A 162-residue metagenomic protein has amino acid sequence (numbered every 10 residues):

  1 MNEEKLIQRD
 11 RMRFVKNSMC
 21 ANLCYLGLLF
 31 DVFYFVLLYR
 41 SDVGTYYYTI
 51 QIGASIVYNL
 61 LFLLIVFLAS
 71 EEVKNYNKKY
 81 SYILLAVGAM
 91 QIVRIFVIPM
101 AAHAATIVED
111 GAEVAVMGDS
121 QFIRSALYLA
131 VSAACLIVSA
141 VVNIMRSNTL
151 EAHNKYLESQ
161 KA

Functional and structural regions predicted by a protein language model:
M1-Y34, I144, K161: Cytosolic juxtamembrane helix and N-cap/initiation of the first transmembrane helix
D10-C20, G44-Q51, V73-Y80, M117-Y128: Membrane-interface helix-boundary signature
C24-N59: Hydrophobic transmembrane helix segments
Y39-I50, I95-A130: Interfacial non-cytosolic loop connecting adjacent transmembrane helices
T49-F67, Q91-R94, V131-A133: Generic alpha-helical transmembrane segments
L60-E72, V138-R146: Alpha-helical transmembrane segments in multipass membrane proteins, preferentially the mid-helix core
L64-M100: Loop-to-transmembrane helix junctions at the membrane interface
L150-A162: Short, highly charged, low-complexity non-transmembrane loops/tails of multi-pass membrane proteins
